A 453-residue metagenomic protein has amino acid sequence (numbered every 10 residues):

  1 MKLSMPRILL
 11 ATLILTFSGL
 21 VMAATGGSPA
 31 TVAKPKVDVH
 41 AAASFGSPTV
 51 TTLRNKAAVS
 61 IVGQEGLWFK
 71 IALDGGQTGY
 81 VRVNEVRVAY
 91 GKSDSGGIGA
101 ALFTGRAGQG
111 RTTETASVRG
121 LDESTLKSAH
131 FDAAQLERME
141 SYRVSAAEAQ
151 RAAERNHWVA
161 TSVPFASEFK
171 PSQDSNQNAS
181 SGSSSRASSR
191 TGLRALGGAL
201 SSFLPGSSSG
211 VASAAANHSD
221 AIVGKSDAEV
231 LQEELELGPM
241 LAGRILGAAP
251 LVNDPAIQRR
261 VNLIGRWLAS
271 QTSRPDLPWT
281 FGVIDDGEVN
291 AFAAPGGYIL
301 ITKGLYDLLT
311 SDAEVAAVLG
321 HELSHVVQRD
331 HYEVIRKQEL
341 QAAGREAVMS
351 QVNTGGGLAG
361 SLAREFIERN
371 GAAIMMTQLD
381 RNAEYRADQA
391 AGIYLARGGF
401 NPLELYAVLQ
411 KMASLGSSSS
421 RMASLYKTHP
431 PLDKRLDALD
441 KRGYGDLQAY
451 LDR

Functional and structural regions predicted by a protein language model:
M1-L10: Bacterial N-terminal signal peptides that target proteins for export
S18-L20: N-terminal signal peptide c-region/cleavage motif recognized by signal peptidases
M22-A42, T51-N55, V62-L67, D74 (+2 more regions): SH3-family beta-barrel domains
F45-S47, A313: Short, small/polar residue-rich loop motifs at catalytic or cofactor-binding pockets
S47, S60, L67-K70, Q77-T78 (+1 more regions): Short beta-strands and strand-coil junctions in structured, solvent-facing domains, enriched
P48, L53-A57, E236: Residue-level recognition of short, solvent-exposed, well-ordered loop/turn junctions that link secondary-structure
Q77-V81, R87-S95, S270-P275, H325: Short helix C-cap/helix-to-loop transition motifs enriched in small/turn-promoting residues
S128-R453: A Zn2+-metalloprotease active-site environment signal
